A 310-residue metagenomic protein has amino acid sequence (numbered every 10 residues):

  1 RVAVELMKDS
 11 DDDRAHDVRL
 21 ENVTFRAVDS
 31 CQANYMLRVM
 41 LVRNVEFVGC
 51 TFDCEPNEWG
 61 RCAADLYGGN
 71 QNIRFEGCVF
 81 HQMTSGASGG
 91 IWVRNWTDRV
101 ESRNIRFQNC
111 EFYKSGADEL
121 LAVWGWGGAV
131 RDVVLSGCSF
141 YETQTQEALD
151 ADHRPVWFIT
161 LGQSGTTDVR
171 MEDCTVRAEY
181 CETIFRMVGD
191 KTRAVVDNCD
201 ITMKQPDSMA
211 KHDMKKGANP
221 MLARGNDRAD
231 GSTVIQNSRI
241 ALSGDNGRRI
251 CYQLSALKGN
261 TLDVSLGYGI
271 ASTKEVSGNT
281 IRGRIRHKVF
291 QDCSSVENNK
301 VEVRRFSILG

Functional and structural regions predicted by a protein language model:
R1-D11, D29-V39, E55-Y67, Q82-S102 (+8 more regions): Extracellular beta-strand/beta-solenoid scaffold signature
R1-D29, M40-D53, E76-H81, Q108 (+2 more regions): Parallel beta-helix/beta-solenoid
A15-L20, V45-G49, I73-F75, S102-F107 (+9 more regions): All-beta strand scaffolds that present successive hydrophobic residues in beta-strands
